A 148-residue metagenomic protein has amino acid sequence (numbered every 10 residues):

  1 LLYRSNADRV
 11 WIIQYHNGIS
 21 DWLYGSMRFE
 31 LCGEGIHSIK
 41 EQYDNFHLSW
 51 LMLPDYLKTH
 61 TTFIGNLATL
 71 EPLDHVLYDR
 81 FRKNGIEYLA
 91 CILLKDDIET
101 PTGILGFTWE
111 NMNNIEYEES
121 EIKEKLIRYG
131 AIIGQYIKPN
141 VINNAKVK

Functional and structural regions predicted by a protein language model:
L1-S26: Helix-loop-beta substructure at the N-terminus of cytosolic sensory domains that couple signal/ligand detection
G18-Y24, G35-S38, D97-P101: Short, solvent-exposed loop/turn segments that connect beta-strands within catalytic domains and beta-strand-rich
G25-L31, I92: Charge-enriched interaction surfaces
E30-E87: Regulatory sensory and allosteric helical modules in signal-transduction proteins and certain transcription factors
D74-D79, D97-G103, T108: Soluble, non-transmembrane domains of integral membrane proteins
Y88-K95: Short hydrophobic beta-strand micro-motif common in sensory/regulatory domains
P101-K148: Juxtadomain coupling helices with adjacent low-complexity linkers
